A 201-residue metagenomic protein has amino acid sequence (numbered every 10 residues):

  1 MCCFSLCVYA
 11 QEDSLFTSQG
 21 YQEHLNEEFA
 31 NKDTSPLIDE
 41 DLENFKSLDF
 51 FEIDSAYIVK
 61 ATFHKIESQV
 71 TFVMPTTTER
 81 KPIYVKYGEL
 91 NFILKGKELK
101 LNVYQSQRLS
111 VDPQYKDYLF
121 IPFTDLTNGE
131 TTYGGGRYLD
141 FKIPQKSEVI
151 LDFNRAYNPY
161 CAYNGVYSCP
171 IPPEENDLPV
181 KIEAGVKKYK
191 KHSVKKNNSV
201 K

Functional and structural regions predicted by a protein language model:
M1-L15: Bacterial Sec-dependent N-terminal signal peptides
E12-L15, Y157-K201: Extended, aromatic/histidine-rich regions of cofactor-dependent oxidoreductases associated with respiratory
E12-Q69: Start-of-domain marker
E40-F45, F50, V70-K86, N102-V103 (+3 more regions): Extracellular/lumen-exposed scaffold segments
S55-Y57, Q69-P75, P144, E175 (+1 more regions): Terminal leader/tail segments of proteins
F63, V103-Q107, D125-T127, F153-Y157 (+1 more regions): A mature extracytoplasmic/lumenal domain signature
V70-G134: Mid-length scaffold segments of soluble, non-membrane domains
F120-Y157: Acidic, glycine-rich flexible loop segments
